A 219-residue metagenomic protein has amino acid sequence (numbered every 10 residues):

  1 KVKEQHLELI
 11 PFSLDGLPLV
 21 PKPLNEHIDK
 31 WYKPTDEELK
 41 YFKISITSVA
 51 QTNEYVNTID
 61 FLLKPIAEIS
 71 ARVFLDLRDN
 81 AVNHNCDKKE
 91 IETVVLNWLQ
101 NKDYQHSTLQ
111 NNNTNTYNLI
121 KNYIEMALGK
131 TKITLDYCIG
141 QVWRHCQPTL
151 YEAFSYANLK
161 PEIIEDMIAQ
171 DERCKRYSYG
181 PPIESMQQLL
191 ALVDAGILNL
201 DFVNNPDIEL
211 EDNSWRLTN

Functional and structural regions predicted by a protein language model:
K1-N219: Flavin (primarily FAD) cofactor-binding/catalytic cores of flavoenzymes
